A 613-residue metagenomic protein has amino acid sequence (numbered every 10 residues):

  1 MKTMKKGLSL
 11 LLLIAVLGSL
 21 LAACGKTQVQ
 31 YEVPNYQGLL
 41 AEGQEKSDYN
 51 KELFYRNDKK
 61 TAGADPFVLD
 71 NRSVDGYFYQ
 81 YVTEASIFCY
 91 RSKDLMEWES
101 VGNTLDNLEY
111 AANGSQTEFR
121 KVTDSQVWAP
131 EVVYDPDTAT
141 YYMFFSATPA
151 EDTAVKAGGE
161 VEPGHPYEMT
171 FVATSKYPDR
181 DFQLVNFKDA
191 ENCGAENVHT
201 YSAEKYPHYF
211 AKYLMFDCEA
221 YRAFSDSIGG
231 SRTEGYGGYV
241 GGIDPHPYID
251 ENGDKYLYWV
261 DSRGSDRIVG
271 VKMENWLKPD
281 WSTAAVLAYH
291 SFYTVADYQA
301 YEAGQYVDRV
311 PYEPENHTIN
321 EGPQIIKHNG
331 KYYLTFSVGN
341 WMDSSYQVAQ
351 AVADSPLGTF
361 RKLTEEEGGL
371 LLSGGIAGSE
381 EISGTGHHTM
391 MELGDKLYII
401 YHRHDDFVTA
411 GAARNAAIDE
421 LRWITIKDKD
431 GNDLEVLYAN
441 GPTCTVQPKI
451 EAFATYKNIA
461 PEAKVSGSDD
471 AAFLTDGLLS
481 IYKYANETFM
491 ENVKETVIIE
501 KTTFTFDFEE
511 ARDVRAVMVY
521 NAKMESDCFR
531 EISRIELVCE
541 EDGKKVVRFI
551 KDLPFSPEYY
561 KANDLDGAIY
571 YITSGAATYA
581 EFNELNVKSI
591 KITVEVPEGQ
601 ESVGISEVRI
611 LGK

Functional and structural regions predicted by a protein language model:
K2-L11: Bacterial N-terminal signal peptides that target proteins for export
L11-S19: Bacterial N-terminal signal peptides
L21-A23: C-terminal motif of bacterial Sec signal peptides marking the signal peptidase cleavage site
G25-A129, Y134-D244, I249-E315, K327-Y332 (+2 more regions): Beta-rich carbohydrate-recognition and catalytic domains
S92, M169-Y177, S345-S355, L363 (+2 more regions): Non-cytosolic beta-sandwich-type ligand-binding/adhesion modules
W128-P130, E321, I382-M391: Asp-box/BNR beta-propeller blade signature and adjacent active/binding-site loops in extracellular glycan-interacting
G270-K278, A452-Y482: Predominantly extracellular/luminal regions of secreted and cell-surface proteins, especially disulfide-bonded
A485-V547, S574-K613: Aromatic, loop-rich ligand-recognition surfaces of beta-strand-rich domains
